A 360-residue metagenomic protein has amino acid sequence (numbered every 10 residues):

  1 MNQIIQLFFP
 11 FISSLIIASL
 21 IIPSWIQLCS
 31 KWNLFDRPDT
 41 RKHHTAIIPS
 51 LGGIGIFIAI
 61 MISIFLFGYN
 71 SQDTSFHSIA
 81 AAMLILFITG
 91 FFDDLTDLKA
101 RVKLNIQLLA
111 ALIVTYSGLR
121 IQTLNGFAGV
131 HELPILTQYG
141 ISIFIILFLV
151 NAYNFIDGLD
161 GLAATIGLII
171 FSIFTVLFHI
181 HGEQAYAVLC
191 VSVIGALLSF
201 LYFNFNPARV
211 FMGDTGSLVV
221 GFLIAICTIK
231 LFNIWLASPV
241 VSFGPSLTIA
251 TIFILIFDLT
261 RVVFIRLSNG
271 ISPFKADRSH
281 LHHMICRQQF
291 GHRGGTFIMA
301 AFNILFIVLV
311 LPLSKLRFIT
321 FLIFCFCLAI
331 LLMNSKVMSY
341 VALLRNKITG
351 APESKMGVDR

Functional and structural regions predicted by a protein language model:
N2-L28, N33, F57-L84, I88 (+1 more regions): Alpha-helical transmembrane segments
R37-P49, R209: Juxtamembrane helix-capping/reentrant segments at transmembrane boundaries
I62-T74, F92-L98, T115-A128: Transmembrane alpha-helix boundary signature
S78-L108: Hydrophobic alpha-helical hairpins/lids featuring a short glycine-rich hinge
L84-I85, T89, I106, A110-I121 (+3 more regions): Membrane-embedded alpha-helical core segments of multi-pass
I121-E132, I234-V240: Membrane-interface helix termini and inter-helical loops of multi-pass transporters
